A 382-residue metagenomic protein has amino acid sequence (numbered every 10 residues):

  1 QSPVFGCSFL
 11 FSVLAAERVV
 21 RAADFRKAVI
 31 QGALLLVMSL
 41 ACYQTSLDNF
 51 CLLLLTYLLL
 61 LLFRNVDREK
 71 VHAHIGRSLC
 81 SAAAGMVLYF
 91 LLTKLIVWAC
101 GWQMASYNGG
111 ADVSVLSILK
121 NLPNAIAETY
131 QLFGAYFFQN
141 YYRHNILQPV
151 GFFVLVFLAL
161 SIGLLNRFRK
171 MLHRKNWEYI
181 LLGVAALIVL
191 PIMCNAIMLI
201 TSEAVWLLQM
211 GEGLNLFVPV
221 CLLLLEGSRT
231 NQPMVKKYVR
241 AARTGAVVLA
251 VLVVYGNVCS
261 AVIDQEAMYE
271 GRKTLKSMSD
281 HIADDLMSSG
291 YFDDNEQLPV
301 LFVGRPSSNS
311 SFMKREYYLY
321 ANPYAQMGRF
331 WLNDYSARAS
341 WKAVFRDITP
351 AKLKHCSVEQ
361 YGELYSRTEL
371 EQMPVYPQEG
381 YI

Functional and structural regions predicted by a protein language model:
Q1, L62, L91-C100, L164-M171 (+2 more regions): Juxtamembrane "helix-exit" motif on the non-cytosolic side of transmembrane helices
Q1-V20, A41-C51, L190-L225: Membrane-interface micro-motifs in multi-pass membrane enzymes
R18-M38, V66-R77: Short hydrophobic alpha-helices at membrane interfaces in multi-pass membrane enzymes
A28-Q44, N49, L55: Membrane-interface alpha helices of multi-pass inner-membrane proteins
F50-A84: Perimembrane helix-loop-helix junctions
V71, I75, L79, I96-Y107 (+3 more regions): Intrinsically disordered, polar/acidic, low-complexity terminal segments
I75-R167: Membrane-lumen/periplasm interface segments of multi-pass, membrane-embedded glycan/lipid transferases
M171-L199, L252-V253: Transmembrane alpha-helix segments characteristic of polytopic inner-membrane glycan-assembly/cell-envelope
